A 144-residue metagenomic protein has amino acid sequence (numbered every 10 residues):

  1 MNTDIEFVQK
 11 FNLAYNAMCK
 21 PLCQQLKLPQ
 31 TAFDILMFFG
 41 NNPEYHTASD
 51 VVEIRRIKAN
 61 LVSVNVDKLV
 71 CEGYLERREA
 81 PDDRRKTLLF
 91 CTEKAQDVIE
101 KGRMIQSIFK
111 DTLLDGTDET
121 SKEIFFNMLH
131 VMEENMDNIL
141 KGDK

Functional and structural regions predicted by a protein language model:
M1, T120-K144: C-terminal regulatory/oligomerization modules of transcriptional regulators
M1-L26, E72: N-terminal leader segment of winged-helix/HTH proteins
I5, Q9, L13, R56 (+2 more regions): Short amphipathic alpha-helical segments with heptad-repeat character
V8, L36-F39, L129: Hydrophobic structural patches
A17-L61: N-terminal helix-turn-helix DNA-binding core of bacterial DNA-binding proteins
K68-N127: Charged, amphipathic alpha-helical coiled-coil/dimerization segments
